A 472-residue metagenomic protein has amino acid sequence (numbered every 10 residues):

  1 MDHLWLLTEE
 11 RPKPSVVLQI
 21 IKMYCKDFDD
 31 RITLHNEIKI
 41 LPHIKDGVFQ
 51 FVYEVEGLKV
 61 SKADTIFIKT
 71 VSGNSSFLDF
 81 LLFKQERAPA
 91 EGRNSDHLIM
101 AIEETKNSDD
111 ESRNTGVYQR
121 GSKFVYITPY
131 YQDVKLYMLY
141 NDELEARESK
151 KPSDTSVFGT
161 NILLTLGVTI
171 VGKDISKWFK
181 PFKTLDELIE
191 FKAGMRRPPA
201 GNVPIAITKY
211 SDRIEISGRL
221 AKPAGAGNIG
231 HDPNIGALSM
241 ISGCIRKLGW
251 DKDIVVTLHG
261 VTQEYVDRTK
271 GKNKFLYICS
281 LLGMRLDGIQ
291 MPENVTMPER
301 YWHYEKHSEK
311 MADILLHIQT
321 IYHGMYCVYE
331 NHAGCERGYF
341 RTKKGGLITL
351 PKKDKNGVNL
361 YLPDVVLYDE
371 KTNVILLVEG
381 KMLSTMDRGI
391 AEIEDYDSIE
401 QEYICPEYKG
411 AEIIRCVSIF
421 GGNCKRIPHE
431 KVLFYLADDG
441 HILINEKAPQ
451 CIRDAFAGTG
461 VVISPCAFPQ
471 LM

Functional and structural regions predicted by a protein language model:
M1-S61, T160, R196-K343: Interdomain/boundary linker segments immediately adjacent to catalytic/signaling cores
D2-L4, T8-S75, Q85, N94-S95 (+7 more regions): Extended interaction regions within the primary functional domain
D2-W5, P12-P14, R31-H35, S72-G73 (+8 more regions): Charged, low-complexity, intrinsically disordered terminal regions
H35-S95, Y304, G324-N373, L383: Active-site metal-binding core of divalent-cation-utilizing nuclease and nuclease-like domains
I99-M100: Amphipathic helix-loop-helix modules that constitute alpha-helical solenoid scaffolds
E104: Metal-dependent phosphodiester-processing active-site neighborhood
N107-S153, L360-P363, E370-L376, G380-L443: Catalytic cores of nucleic-acid endonucleases
M138-V255, T296, K409-M472: Domain-level recognition of nuclease-like catalytic cores that cleave nucleotide substrates
